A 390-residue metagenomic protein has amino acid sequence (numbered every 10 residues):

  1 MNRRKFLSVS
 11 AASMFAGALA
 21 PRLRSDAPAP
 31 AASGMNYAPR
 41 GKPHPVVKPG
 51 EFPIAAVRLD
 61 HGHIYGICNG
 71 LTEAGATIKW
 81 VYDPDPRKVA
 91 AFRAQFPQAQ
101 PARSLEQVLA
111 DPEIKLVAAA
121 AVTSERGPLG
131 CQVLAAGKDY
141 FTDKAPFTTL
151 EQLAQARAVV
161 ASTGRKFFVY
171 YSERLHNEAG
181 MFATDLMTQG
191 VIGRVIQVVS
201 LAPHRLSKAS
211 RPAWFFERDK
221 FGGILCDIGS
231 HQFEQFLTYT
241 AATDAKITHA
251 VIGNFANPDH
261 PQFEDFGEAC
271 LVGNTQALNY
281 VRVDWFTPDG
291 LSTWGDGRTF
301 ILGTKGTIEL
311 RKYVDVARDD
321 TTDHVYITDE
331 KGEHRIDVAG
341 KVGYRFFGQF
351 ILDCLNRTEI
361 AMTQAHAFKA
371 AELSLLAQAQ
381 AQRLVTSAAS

Functional and structural regions predicted by a protein language model:
S8-K48, L116-A118, N274, Q349-S390: C-terminal helix-rich "cap/oligomerization" subdomain common to oxidoreductases
S25-F96, S390: N-terminal Rossmann-like dinucleotide-binding module
G34-P39, H44-P45, E234-V316, F346-T358: Contiguous beta-strand/loop segments that form the cofactor/metal-binding neighborhood of enzyme cores
A56, T142, T149, F167-V169 (+1 more regions): Hydrophobic residues in well-ordered beta-strands that form the structural core
D60, F96-V159: Beta-loop-alpha module in the N-terminal Rossmann-like domain of NAD(P)-dependent dehydrogenases, especially those
G62, R87, R318, D337-G348: Active-site loop of classical SDR/Rossmann-like NAD(P)-dependent oxidoreductases, centered on the catalytic Tyr-X3-Lys
F147-A209: A contiguous active-site-proximal alpha/beta segment in oxidoreductase catalytic domains
Y170-E178, S207-A245, P261-F266, H366-A367: Mid-domain beta-loop-alpha active-site segment that forms a flexible, acidic cofactor/metal-binding surface
